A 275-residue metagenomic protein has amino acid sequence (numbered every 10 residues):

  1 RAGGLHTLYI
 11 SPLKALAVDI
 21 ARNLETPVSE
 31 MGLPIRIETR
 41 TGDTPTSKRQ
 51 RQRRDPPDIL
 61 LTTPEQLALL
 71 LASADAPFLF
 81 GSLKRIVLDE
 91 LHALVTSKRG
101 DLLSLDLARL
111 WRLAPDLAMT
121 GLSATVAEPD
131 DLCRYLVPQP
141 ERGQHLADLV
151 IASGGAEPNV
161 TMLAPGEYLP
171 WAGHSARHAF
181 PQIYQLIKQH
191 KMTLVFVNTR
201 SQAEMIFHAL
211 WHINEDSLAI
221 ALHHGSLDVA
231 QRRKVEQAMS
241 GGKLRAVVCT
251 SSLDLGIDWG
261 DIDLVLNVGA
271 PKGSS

Functional and structural regions predicted by a protein language model:
R1-A68, A72-S275: Helicase motor core with emphasis on the C-terminal RecA-like subdomain
